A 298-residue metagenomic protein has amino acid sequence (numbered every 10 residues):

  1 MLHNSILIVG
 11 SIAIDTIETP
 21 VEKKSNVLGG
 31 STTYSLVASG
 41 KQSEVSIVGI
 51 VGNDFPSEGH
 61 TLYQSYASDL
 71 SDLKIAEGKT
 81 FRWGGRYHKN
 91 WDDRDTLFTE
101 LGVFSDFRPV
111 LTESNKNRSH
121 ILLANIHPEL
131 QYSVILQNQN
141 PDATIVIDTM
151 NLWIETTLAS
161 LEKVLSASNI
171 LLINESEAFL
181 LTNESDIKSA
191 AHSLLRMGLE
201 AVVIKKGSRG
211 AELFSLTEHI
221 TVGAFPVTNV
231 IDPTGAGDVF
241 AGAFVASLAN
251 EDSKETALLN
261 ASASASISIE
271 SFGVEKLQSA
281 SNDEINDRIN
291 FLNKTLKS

Functional and structural regions predicted by a protein language model:
M1-N4, I187-S298: Conserved phosphate-binding/catalytic region of the ribokinase-like
N4, I14-N26, K41-L123, I135-A143 (+1 more regions): Conserved N-terminal subdomain of the carbohydrate kinase-like
L36-V45, S247-E251: Alpha-helix C-terminal capping segments
V37, W83-R86, G210-F214: Short beta-strand scaffold segments in enzyme catalytic cores
S39, N174, G237: Short, conserved phosphate/pyrophosphate- and ester-handling motifs at nucleotide-, phospho-/glycolipid
G52-D54, N125-L130, M150-I154: Short beta->alpha connector loops
G59-L62, L130-Q137, A159-K163, S189 (+1 more regions): A short acidic, amphipathic alpha-helical/loop segment
Q139-T144, L152-T221: Conserved phosphate/ATP/ADP-binding segment of small-molecule kinases
